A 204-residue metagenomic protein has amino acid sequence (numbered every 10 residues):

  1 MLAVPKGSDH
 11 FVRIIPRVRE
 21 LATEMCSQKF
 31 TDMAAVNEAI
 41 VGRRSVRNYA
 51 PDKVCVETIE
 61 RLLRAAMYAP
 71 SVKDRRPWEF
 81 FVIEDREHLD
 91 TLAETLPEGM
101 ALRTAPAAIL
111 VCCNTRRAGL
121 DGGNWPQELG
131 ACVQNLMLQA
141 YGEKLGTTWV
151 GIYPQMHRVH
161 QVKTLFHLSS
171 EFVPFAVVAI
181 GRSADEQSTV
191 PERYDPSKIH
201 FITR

Functional and structural regions predicted by a protein language model:
P5, F11-R204: Acidic, surface-exposed loops and disordered segments
